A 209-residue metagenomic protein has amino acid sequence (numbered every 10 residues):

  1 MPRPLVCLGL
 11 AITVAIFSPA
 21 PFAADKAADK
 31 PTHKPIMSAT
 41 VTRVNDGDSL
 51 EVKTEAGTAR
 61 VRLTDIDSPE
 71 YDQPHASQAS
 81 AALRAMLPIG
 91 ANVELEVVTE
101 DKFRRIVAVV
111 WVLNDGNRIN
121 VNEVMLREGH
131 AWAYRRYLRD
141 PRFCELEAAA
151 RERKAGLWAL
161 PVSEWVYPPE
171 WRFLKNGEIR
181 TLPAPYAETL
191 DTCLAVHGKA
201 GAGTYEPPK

Functional and structural regions predicted by a protein language model:
P2, C7, F17-K209: Small beta-barrel nucleic-acid-binding modules, primarily SNase/OB-fold domains and secondarily Tudor-like barrels
